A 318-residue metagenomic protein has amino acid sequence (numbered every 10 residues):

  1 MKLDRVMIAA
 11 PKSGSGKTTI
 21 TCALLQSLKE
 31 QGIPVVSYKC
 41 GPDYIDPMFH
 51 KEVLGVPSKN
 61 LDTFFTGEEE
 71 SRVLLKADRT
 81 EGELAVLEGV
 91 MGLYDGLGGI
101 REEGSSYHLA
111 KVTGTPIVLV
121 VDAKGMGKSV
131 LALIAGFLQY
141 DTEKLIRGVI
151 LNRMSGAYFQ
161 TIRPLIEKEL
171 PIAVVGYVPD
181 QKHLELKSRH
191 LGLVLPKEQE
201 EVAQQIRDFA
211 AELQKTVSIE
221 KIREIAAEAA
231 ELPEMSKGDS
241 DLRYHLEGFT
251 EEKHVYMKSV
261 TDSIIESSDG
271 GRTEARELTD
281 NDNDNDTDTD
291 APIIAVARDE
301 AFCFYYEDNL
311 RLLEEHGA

Functional and structural regions predicted by a protein language model:
K2-D4, D288-I293: A short, charged/proline- and glycine-enriched loop that marks the coil->beta-strand transition at the N-terminal
K2-S15, T19, L25-T113, V121-G148 (+2 more regions): ATP-dependent carboxylate-amine ligase catalytic core
G127-G238: Internal gly/pro-rich beta-alpha loop/helix module that stabilizes soluble enzyme cofactors or their anionic handles
S236, S240, S259, S263 (+1 more regions): Serine residues within intrinsically disordered or low-complexity segments
S240-L242, L246: Short hydrophobic targeting helices and cationic amphipathic motifs that mediate membrane/organellar targeting
D262, E266, E274, D280-D290: Asp/Glu-rich intrinsically disordered low-complexity tracts
P292-A318: Phosphate-binding active sites in nucleotide-utilizing proteins
